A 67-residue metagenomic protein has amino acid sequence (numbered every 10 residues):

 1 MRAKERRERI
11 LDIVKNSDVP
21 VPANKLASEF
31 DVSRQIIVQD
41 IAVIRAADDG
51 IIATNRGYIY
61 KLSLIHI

Functional and structural regions predicted by a protein language model:
M1-E29: Extreme N-terminal segment that seeds HTH/winged-HTH DNA-binding domains in transcriptional regulators
R2, R6-R7, R34, R45 (+1 more regions): Basic side chains
P20-A53: N-terminal helix-turn-helix
I52-L62: Minor-groove-contacting beta-hairpin "wing" of winged helix-turn-helix DNA-binding domains
I65-I67: Conserved small/polar residues in nucleotide/adenosyl-binding loops
